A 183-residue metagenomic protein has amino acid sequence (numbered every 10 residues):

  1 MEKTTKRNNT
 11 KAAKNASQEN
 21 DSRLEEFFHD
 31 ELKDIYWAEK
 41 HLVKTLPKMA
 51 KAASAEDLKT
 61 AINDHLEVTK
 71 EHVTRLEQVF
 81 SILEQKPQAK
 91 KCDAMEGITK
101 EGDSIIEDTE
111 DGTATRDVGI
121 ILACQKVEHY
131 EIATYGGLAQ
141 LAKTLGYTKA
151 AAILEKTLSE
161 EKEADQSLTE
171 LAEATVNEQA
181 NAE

Functional and structural regions predicted by a protein language model:
E2-E183: Amphipathic alpha-helical hairpins
